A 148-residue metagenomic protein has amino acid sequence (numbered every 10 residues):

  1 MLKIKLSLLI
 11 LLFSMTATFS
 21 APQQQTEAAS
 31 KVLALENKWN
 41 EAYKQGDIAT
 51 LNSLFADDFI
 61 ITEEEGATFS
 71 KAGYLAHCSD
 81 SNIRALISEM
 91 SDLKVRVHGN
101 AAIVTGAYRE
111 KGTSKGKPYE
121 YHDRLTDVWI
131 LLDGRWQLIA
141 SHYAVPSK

Functional and structural regions predicted by a protein language model:
M1-L8: Bacterial N-terminal signal peptides that target proteins for export
L9-L11, A42: A periodicity- and composition-biased signal for non-globular, repetitive helical segments
L11-S20: Hydrophobic h-region of N-terminal signal peptides that target proteins for export in Gram-negative bacteria
Q23-K148: A beta-strand edge to alpha-helix "cap/lid" segment located at domain peripheries
